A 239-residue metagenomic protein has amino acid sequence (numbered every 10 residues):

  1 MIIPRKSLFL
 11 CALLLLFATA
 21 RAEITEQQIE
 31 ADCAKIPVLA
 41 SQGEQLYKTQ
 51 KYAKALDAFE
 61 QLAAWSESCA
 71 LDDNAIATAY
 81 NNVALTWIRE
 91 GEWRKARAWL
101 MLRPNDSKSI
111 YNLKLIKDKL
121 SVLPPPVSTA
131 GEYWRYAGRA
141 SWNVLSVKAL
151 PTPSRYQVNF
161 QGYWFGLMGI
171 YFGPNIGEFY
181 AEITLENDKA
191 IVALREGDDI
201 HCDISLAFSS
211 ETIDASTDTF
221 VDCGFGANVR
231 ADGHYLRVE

Functional and structural regions predicted by a protein language model:
M1-F9: Bacterial N-terminal signal peptides that target proteins for export
L10-F17: Bacterial N-terminal signal peptides
A20-I24: Boundary at the C-terminal end of the N-terminal hydrophobic targeting segment
T25-L123: Alpha-helical protein-protein interaction scaffolds
L115-V122, N175-K189, T217-E239: Edge beta-strand at a domain terminus
S121-N143, G233-R237: Tryptophan-anchored aromatic micro-motifs
P126-W134, S154-Q157, L185-R195: Short, hydrophobic/aromatic-rich segments at coil-to-beta transitions
G138-E186, D214-T219, R230: N-terminal glycine/threonine-rich, aromatic-flanked beta-hairpin/loop signature
